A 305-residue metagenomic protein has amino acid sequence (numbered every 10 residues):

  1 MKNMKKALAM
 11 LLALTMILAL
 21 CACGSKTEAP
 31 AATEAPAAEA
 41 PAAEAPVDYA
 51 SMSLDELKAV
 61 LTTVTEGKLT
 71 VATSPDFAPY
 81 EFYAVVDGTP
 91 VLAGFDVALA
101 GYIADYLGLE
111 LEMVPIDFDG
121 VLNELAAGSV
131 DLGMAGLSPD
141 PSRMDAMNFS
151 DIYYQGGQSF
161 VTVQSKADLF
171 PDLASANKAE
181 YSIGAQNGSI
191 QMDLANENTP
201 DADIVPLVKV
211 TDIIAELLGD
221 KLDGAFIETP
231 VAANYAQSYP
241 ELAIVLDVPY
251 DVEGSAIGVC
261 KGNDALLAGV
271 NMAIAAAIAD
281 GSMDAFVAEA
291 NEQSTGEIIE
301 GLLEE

Functional and structural regions predicted by a protein language model:
A19-T33: Bacterial lipoprotein signal-peptidase II cleavage site
A40-M52, V97-Y106, Q164-K166, E180 (+2 more regions): Extended ligand-binding regions for polar small-molecule ligands
E44-M52, E56-L61, I190-L207, I244-L246 (+1 more regions): Ligand-binding clefts/hinges and TM-proximal coupling segments of bilobed small-molecule sensing domains
A45-L137: Extracytoplasmic small-molecule ligand-binding "clamshell" domains of the periplasmic binding protein/Venus flytrap
P75-A78, P90-D105, L137, Q155-I214 (+2 more regions): Bilobed "Venus flytrap"/periplasmic-binding protein-like clamshell domains and structurally analogous long
V97, E110-S175, V248: Acidic, polar ligand-binding/catalytic clefts
G120, L137-A146, D193-E197, L218-G219 (+1 more regions): A ligand-binding cleft/hinge motif common to bilobed small-molecule-binding domains
Q155-Q164, T229, A233-A275, S294-E305: Periplasmic-binding protein-like
